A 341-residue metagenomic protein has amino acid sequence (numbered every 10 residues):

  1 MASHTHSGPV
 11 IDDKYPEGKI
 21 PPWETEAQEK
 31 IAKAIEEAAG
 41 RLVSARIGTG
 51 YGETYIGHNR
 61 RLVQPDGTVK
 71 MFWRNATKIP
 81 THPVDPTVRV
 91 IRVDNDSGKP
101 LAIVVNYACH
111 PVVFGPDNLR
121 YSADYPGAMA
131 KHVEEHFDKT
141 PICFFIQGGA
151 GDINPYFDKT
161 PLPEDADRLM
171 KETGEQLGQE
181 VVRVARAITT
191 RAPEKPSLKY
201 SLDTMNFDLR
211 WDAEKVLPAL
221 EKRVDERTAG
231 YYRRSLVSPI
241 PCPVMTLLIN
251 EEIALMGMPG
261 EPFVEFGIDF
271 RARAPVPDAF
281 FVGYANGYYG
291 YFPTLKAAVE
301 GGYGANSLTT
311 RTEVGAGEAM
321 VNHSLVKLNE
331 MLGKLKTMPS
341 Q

Functional and structural regions predicted by a protein language model:
M1-Q341: Non-catalytic substrate/cofactor recognition surfaces at enzyme active-site rims
